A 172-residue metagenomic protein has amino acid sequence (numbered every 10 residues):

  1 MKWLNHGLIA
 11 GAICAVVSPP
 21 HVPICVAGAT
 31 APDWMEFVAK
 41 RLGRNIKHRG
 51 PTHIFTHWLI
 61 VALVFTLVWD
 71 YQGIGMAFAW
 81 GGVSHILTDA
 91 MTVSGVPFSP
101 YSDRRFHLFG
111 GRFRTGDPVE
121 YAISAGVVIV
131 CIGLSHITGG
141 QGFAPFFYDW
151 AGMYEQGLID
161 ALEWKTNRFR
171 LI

Functional and structural regions predicted by a protein language model:
M1-I172: N-terminal membrane-targeting hydrophobic helices
